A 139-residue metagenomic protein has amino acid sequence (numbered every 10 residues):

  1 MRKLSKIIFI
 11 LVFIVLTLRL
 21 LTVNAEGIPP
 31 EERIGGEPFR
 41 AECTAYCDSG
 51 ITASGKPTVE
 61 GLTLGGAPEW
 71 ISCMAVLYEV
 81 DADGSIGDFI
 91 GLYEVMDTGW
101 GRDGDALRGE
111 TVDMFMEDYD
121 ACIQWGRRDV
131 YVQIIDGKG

Functional and structural regions predicted by a protein language model:
M1-L11: N-terminal Sec-pathway targeting helices
L11-R19: Bacterial N-terminal signal peptides
R19-G139: Solvent-exposed, well-ordered loop and adjacent helix/strand elements within mature globular domains that form
